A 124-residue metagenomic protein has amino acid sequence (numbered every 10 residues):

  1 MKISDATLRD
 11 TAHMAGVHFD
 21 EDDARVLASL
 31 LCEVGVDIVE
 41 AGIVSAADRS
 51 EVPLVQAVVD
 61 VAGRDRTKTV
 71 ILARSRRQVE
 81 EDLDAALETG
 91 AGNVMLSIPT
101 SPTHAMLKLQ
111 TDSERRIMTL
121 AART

Functional and structural regions predicted by a protein language model:
I3-D23, T69-Q78, A105-R116: Active-site mouth loops of central-metabolism enzymes
S4-A6, A91-P102: Non-cysteine beta-strand/loop elements that form the S-adenosyl-L-methionine
T11, L31, V94: Conserved, mostly hydrophobic/aromatic
D20-L30, V79-A86: Short, acidic/polar
E33, Q56-R64, D82-N93: Acidic (Asp/Glu)-rich catalytic clusters
V34-V36, R123-T124: A structural motif corresponding to the C-terminal end of an alpha-helix and its immediate exit/capping segment
V36-A62, L96-T111: Glycine-rich, proline-tolerant flexible connector loops at the mouths of alpha/beta enzymes
D48-R74, R115-T124: Alpha-helix-loop-beta-strand connector modules within alpha/beta enzyme cores
